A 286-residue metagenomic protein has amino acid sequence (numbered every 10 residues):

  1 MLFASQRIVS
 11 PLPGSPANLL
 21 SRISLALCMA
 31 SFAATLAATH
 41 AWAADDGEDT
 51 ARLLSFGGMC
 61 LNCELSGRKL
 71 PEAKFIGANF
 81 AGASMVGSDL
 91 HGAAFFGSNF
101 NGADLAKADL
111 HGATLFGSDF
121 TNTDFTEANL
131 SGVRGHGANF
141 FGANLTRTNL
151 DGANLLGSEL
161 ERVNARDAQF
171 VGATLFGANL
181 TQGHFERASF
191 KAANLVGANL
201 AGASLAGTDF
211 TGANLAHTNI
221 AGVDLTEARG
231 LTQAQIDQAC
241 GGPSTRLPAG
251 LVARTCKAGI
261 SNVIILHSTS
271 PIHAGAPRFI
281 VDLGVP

Functional and structural regions predicted by a protein language model:
M1-L20: N-terminal secretory signal peptides that target proteins for export/translocation
L2-F3, L36, L231, T269: A composition/secondary-structure signal for short, hydrophobic, low-basic-content segments with alpha-helix propensity
G14, S21, A33, G47-E48 (+1 more regions): Generic hydrophobic-segment detector
R22-A37: Bacterial N-terminal signal peptides
W42-H267, P271-P286: Tandem repeat scaffolds
